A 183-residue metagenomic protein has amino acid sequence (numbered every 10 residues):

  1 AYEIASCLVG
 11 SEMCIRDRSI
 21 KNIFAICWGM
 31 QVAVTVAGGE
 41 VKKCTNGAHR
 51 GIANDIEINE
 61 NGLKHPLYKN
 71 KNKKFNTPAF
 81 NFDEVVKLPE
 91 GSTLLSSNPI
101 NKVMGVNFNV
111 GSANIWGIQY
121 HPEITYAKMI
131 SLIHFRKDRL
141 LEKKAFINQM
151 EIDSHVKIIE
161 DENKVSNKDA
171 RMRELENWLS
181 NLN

Functional and structural regions predicted by a protein language model:
A1-G10, C14-I15: Single conserved hydrophobic/aromatic residue that forms the stacking wall/gate of nucleotide- or nucleobase-binding
C7-L8, R50, A79: Short aromatic/basic micro-patch
E12, R16-S19, G62: Conserved acidic catalytic loop of the alpha/beta-hydrolase fold
R18-E40: Catalytic nucleophile loop
V41-H49: A short alpha->loop->secondary-structure connector
I58-N183: Amide-donor transfer/coupling interface in amidating biosynthetic enzymes
